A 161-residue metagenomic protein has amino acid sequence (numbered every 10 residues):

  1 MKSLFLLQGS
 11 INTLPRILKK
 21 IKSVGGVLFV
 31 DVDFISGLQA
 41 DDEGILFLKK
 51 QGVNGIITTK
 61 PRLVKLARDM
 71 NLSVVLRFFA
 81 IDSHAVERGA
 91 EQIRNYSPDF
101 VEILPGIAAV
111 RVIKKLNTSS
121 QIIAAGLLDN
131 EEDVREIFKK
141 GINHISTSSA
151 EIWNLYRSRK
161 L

Functional and structural regions predicted by a protein language model:
M1-G25, L46-F47, N71, F78-A80 (+1 more regions): N-terminal-biased segments
K2-N12, F29-I35, G52-P61, V75-H84 (+3 more regions): Catalytic beta/alpha-barrel core
L4-Q8, R62-L63, V101-A109, L127-K160: Glycine-rich phosphate-binding active-site loops on the catalytic face of alpha/beta enzymes
T13-I17, L38-A40, S83-Q92, R111 (+2 more regions): Short, charged, surface-exposed secondary-structure boundary motifs
L14-D31, D42, K50, P61 (+3 more regions): Alpha-helix-loop-beta-strand connector modules within alpha/beta enzyme cores
I21, L46, L72-S73, I81 (+7 more regions): Short alpha-helical interface elements
E43-L48, A90-N95, V110-I122, L128-T147: Catalytic cores of alpha/beta
